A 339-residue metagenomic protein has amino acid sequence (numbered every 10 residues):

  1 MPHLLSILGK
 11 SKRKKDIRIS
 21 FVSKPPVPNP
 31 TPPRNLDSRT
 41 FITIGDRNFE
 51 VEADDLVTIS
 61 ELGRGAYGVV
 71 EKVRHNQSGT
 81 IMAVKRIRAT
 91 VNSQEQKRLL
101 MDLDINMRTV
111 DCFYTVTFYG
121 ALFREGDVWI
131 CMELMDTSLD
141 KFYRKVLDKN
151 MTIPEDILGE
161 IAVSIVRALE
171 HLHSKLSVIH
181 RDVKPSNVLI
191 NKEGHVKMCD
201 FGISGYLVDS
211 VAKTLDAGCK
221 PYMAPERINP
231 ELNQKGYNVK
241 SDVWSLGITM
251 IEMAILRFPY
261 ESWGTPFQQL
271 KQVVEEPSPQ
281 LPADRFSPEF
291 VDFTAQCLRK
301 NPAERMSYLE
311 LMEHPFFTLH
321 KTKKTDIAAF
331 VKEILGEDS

Functional and structural regions predicted by a protein language model:
M1-N48: Intrinsically disordered, low-complexity regulatory segments that flank or precede the catalytic domain of eukaryotic
V69-A89: Glycine-rich ATP phosphate-binding loop
R86-V110: Conserved N-lobe beta3->alphaC-helix segment of eukaryotic protein kinase catalytic domains
G120-A121: A short, aromatic-enriched beta-strand patch in the conserved N-lobe beta-sheet of the protein kinase catalytic domain
G126-S138: Conserved short submotifs of the Hanks-type protein kinase catalytic core that shape the nucleotide-binding pocket
I161-A162: Activation segment signature within eukaryotic-like protein kinase domains
